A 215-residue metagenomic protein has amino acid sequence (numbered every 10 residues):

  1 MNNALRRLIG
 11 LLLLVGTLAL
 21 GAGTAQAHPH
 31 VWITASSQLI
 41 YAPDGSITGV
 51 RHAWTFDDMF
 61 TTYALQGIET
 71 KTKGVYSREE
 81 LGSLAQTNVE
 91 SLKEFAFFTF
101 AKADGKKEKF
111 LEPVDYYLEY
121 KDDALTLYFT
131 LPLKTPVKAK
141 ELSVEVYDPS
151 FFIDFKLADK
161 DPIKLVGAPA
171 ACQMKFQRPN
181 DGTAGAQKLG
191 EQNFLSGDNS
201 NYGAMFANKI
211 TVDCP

Functional and structural regions predicted by a protein language model:
M1-L5: N-terminal secretory signal peptides that target proteins for export/translocation
I9-G21: Bacterial N-terminal signal peptides
A22-A27: Sec/Tat signal peptide C-region and signal peptidase I cleavage site
P29-F56, F60-T62: Early extracytoplasmic/domain-onset interaction patches
W32-I33, K93, L111, M205: Short solvent-exposed loop/turn micro-motifs enriched in small/polar/acidic residues
M59-V137: Structured domain cores in non-transmembrane regions
D104-P215: Mature, soluble, non-transmembrane domains
